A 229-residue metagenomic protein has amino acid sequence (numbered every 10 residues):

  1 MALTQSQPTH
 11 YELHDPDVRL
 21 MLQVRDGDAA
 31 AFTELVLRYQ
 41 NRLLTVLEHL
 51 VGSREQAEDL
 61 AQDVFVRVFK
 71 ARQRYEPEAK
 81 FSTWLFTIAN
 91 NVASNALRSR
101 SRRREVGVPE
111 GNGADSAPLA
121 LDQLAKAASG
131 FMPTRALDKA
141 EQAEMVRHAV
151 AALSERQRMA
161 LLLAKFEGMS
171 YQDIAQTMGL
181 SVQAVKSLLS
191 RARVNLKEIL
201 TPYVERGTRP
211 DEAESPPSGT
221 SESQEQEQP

Functional and structural regions predicted by a protein language model:
A2-Y11, E105-G107, G111, D115-A120 (+4 more regions): C-terminal edge and immediately downstream basic/flexible tail or linker adjoining helix-turn-helix-like DNA-binding
L3-H10, R25-E34, L44-D63, R206: Short, charged helix-capping/linker segments at alpha-helix termini
D15, D26-A29, S101, A114-L162 (+2 more regions): Amphipathic alpha-helical segment used for protein-protein interaction
R25-D26, G52-S53, D63-K80, S99-S101: Sigma70-family region 2
R38-N41, H49-G52, L162-M169: Short helix-capping/turn signature of helix-turn-helix
D59-V66, A79-N91: Structural recognition of an alpha-helix C-terminal capping motif at a helix-to-coil junction
K70-P77, T87-V108, K139, L200-P202: Arg/Lys-rich amphipathic alpha helix in sigma70-family domain 2
N90, S94, S99, M145-A149 (+4 more regions): DNA-recognition helix of helix-turn-helix
